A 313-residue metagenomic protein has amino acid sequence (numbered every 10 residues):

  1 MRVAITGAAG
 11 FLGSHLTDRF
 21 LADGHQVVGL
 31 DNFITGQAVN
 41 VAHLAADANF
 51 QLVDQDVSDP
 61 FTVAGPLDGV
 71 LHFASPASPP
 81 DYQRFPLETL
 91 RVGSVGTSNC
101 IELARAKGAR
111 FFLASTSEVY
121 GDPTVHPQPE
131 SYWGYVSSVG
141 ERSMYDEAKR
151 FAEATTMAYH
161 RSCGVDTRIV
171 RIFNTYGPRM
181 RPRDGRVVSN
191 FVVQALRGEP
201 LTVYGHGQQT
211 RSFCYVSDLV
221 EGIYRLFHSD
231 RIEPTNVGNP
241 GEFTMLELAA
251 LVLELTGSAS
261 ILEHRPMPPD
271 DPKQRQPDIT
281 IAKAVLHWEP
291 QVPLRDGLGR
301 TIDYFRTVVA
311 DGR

Functional and structural regions predicted by a protein language model:
M1-T175, S217, I223, F227 (+3 more regions): N-terminal Rossmann-like NAD(P)+-binding domain of SDR-like oxidoreductases, especially those catalyzing
V3, G7, L16, Q55 (+3 more regions): C-terminal substrate-binding subdomain of Rossmann-fold SDR/epimerase-dehydratase oxidoreductases
T35, P178, N239: Short, conserved catalytic or interaction motifs in soluble domains
G36, F61, P182, F243 (+2 more regions): Residues that form or flank phosphate/diphosphate-binding pockets in enzymes that use nucleotide phosphates
A38-V41, E153, S189, L246 (+2 more regions): Short, surface-exposed alpha-helical segments at coil->helix boundaries
A46, G140, M180-D184, G241 (+2 more regions): Residue-level signature of the cytosolic catalytic core of signaling kinases
H126-P127, P182-N190: A glycine/serine/threonine-rich, flexible loop-to-helix segment that serves as the NAD(P) cofactor-binding "lid"
M144, A152, D184, M245 (+1 more regions): Conserved donor sugar-nucleotide recognition element shared by glycan-biosynthetic enzymes
